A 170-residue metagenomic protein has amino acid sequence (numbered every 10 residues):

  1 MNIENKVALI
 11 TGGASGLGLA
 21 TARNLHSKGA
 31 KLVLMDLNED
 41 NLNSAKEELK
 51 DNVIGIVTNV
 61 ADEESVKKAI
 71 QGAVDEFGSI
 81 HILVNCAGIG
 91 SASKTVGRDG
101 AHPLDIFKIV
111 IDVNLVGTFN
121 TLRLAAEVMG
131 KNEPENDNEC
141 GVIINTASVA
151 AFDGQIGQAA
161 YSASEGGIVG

Functional and structural regions predicted by a protein language model:
I3-L32: Canonical Rossmann dinucleotide-binding motif of NAD(H)/NADP(H)-dependent dehydrogenases/reductases, specifically
K28-S44: Conserved glycine-rich Rossmann-like NAD(P)H-binding loop of the short-chain dehydrogenase/reductase
E39-D40, V57-A69, L104: The beta1-alpha1 cofactor-binding region of Rossmann-like NAD(H)/NADP(H)-dependent oxidoreductases
D51, G72-N85, S91, P103: A glycine-rich helix->loop->beta "capping" turn within Rossmann-like NAD(P)(H)-dependent oxidoreductase domains
I89, G100-N120, I144, I168: Catalytic Tyr-X3-Lys loop
G90-K108, E127, K131-D137, G157-A160: Conserved mid-core segment of classical short-chain dehydrogenase/reductases
L122, S164: Active-site helix of classical SDR
S148: Residue(s) in the substrate-gating loop at a strand-loop-helix junction that position the organic substrate next
